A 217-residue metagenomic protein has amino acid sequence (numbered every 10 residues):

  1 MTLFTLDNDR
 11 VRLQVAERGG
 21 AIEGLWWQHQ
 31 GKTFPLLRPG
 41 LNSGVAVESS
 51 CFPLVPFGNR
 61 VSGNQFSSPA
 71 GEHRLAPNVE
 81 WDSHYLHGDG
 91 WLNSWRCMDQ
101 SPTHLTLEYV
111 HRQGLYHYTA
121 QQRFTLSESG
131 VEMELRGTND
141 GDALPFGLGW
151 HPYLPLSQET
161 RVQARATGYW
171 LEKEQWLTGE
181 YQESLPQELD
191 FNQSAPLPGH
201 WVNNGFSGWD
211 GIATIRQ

Functional and structural regions predicted by a protein language model:
M1-L75, A213-Q217: Beta-strand-rich N-terminal accessory domains
F4, L105, V131-M133, Y169 (+1 more regions): Hydrophobic residues embedded in beta-strands of well-ordered beta-sheets
T5-D7, A16, S67, M98-D99 (+4 more regions): Well-ordered beta-strand positions
L6, Y109-P152, L156: Acidic, contiguous internal or C-terminal segments within carbohydrate-active enzymes that form a structured patch used
D7, G71, A76-E128: Extended, loop-rich substrate-binding clefts of extracytoplasmic carbohydrate-active enzymes
D9, G19, R60, D89-L92 (+4 more regions): Residues that act as N-cap/strand-start positions at coil-to-secondary-structure junctions
G24-L25, L75, T106-L107, E132-L135: Short hydrophobic/aromatic-rich beta-strand segments that constitute the beta-sheet cores of beta-sandwich/beta-barrel
P145, Y153-Q217: Active-site/ligand-binding surface loops and adjacent short beta/alpha elements that line catalytic pockets across
